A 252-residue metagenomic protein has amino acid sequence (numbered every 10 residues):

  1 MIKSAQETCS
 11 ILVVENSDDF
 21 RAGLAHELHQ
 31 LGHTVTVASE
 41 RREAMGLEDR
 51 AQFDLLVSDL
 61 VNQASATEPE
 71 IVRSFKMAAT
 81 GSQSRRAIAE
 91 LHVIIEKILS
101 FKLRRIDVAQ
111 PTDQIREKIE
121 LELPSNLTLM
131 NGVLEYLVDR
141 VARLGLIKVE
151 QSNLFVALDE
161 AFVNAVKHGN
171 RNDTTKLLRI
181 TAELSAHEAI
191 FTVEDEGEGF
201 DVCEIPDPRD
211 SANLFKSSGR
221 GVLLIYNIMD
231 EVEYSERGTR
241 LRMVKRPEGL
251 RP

Functional and structural regions predicted by a protein language model:
M1-N16, F20, A25, R42 (+1 more regions): Non-catalytic signal-transmission and effector/linker regions of two-component phosphorelay proteins
L12, V37-L55: Acidic, metal-coordinating helix/loop segments flanking the phosphotransfer/catalytic sites of two-component signaling
H26-L31, L47: Alpha-helical interaction/dimerization surfaces of two-component signaling modules
L55-V61: Active-site residues of response regulator receiver
A87-R105: Receiver (REC) domain switch/output surface
D107-I119, V166-P252: Conserved beta-strand-loop-beta-strand hairpin that lines the nucleotide-binding pocket of ATP/GTP-utilizing enzymes
E135-D159, L214-F215: Conserved short strand/loop->alpha-helix "switch" segment adjacent to the catalytic nucleotide/phosphoryl-transfer site
D159, V163, K167: Short alpha-helix lining the ATP-binding pocket of the histidine-kinase-like ATPase
